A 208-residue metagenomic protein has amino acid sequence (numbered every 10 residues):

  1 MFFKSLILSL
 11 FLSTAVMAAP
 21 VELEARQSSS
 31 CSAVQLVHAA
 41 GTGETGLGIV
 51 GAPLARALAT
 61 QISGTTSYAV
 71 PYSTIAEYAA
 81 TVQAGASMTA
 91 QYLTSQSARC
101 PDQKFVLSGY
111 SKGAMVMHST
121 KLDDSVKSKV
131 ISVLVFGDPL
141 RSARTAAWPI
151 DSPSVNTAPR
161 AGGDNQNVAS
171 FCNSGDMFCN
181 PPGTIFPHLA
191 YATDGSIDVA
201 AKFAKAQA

Functional and structural regions predicted by a protein language model:
M1-Q27, A208: Fungal secretory targeting signals
R26-Q103, F171-Y191: Active-site catalytic motif of lipid deacylating hydrolases and related acyltransferases
S28-C31, R99-C100, D124-S128, R160-N165: Extracellular/periplasmic catalytic domains that process cell-envelope and extracellular macromolecules
T42, P139-L140: Catalytic metal-binding/acid-base residues of hydrolase active sites
L107-G113, M117: Gly/Ala-rich beta-loop-alpha elbow adjacent to hydrolase catalytic centers
K127-G137: A conserved short beta-strand
L140, R144-A208: C-terminal catalytic-base region of ester-bond hydrolases, centering on the histidine of the charge-relay
